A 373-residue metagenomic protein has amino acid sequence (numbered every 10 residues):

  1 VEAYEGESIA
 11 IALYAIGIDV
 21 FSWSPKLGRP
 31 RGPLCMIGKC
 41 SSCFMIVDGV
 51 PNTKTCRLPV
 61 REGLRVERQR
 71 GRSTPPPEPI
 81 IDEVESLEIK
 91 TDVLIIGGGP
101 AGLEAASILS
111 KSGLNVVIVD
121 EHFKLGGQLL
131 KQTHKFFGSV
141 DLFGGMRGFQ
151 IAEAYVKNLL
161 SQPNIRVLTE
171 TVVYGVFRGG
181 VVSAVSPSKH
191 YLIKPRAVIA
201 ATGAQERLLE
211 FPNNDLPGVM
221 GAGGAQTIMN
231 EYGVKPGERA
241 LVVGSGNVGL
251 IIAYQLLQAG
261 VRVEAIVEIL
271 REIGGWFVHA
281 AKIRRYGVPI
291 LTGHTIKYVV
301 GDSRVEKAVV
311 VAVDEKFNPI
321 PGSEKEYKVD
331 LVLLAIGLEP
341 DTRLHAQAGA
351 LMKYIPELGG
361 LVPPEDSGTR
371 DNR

Functional and structural regions predicted by a protein language model:
Y4-R373: Residues forming the flavin
